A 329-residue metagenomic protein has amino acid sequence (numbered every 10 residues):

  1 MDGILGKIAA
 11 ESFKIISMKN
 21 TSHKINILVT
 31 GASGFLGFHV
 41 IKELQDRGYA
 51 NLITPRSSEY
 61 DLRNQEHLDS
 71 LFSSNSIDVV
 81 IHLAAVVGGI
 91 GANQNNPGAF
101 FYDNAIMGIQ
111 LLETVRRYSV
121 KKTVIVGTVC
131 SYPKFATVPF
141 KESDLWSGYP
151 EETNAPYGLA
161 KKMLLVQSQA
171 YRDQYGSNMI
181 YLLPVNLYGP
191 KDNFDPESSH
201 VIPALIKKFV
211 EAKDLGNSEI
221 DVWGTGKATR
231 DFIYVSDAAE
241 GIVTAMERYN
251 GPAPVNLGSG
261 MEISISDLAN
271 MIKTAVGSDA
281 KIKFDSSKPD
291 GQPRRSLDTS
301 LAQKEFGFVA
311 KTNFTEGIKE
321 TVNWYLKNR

Functional and structural regions predicted by a protein language model:
A32: NAD(P)H cofactor-binding loop motif with strongest signal on the N-terminal glycine-rich segment
F35, I41-E43, R47, E211-R329: C-terminal substrate-binding subdomain of Rossmann-fold SDR/epimerase-dehydratase oxidoreductases
N51-L68: Adenosine-cofactor binding site in Rossmann-like domains, unifying the SAM/SAH pocket of S-adenosylmethionine-dependent
E66-N104: NAD(P)H-binding glycine-rich loop region in Rossmannoid oxidoreductase-like domains and their noncatalytic homologs
V87-G88, V129-P133, V185-Y188: Active-site segment of SDR-like NAD(P)-dependent oxidoreductases
I109-N154: Conserved Rossmann-fold NAD(P)-dependent oxidoreductase catalytic core, especially the SDR/UDP-sugar
F135-D144, V166-M246, G260-E262, N270-V276: NAD(P)-dependent short-chain dehydrogenase/reductase
A160: Active-site helix of classical SDR
